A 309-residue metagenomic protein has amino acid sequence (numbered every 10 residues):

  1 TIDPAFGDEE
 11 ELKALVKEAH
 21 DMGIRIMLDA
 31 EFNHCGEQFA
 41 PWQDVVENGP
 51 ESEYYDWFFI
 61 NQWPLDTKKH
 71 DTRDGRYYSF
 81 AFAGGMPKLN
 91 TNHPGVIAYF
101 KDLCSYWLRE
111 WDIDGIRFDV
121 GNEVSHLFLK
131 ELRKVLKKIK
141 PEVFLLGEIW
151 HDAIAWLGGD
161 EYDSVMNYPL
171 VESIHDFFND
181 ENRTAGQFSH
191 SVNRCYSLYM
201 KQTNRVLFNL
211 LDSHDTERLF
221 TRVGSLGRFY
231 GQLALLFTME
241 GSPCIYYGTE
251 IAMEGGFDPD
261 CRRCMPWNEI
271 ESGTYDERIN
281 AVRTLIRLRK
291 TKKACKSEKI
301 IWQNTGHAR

Functional and structural regions predicted by a protein language model:
T1-D8, F82-I97, D114-E123, I174-R183 (+2 more regions): The substrate-binding groove and active-site-proximal loops of carbohydrate-active enzymes, especially glycoside
T1-E110, L132-K138: Substrate-binding/active-site clefts of carbohydrate-active enzymes
A19, D29, F100, W107 (+6 more regions): Conserved, mostly hydrophobic/aromatic
H20-I24, D112-D114, K140-F144, Y162 (+2 more regions): Short, well-ordered coil/turn segments that N-cap beta-strands
I26-L28, I116, L145-G147, M166 (+2 more regions): Hydrophobic faces of well-ordered beta-strands that scaffold small-molecule active sites in alpha/beta enzyme cores
H34, F39, V46, R109 (+3 more regions): Active-site-proximal helices and loops of the catalytic beta/alpha 8
C195-E298: Active-site-proximal substrate-binding groove within the catalytic cores of carbohydrate-active enzymes
R287, I301-R309: Carbohydrate-binding surface patches
